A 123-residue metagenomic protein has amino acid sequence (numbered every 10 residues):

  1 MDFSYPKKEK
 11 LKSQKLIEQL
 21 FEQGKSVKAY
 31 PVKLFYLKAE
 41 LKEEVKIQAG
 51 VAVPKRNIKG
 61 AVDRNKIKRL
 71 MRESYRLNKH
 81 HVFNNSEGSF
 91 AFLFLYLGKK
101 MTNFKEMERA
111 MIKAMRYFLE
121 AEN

Functional and structural regions predicted by a protein language model:
M1-N123: Positively charged, solvent-exposed patches that mediate nucleic-acid binding
